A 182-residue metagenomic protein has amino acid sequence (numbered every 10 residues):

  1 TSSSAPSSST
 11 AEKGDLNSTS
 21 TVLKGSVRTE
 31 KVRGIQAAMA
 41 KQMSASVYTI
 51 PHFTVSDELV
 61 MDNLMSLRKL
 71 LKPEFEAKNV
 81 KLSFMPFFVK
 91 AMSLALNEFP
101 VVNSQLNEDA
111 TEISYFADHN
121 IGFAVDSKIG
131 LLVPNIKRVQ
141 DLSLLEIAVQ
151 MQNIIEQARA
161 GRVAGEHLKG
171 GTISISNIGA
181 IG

Functional and structural regions predicted by a protein language model:
T1-G182: C-terminal catalytic/motor cores of large multi-domain enzyme assemblies
